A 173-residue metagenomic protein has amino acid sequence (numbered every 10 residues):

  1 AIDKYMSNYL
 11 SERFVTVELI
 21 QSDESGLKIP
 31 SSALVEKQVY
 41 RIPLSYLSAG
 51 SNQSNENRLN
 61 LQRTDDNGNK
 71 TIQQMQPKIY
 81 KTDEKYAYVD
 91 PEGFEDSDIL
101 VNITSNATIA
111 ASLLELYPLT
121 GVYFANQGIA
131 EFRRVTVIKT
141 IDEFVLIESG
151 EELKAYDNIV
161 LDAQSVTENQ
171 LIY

Functional and structural regions predicted by a protein language model:
A1-Y173: Hydrophobic alpha-helical membrane-insertion signals
